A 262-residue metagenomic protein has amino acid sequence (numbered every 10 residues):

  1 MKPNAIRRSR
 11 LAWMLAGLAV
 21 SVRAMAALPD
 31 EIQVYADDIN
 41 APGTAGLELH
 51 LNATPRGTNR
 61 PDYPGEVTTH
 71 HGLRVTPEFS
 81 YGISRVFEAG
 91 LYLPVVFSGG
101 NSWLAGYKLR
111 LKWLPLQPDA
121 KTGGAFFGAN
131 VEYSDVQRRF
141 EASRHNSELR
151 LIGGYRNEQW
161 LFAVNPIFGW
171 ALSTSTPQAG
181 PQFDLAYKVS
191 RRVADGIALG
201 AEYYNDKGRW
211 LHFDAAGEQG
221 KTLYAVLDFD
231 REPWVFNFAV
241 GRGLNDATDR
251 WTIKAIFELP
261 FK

Functional and structural regions predicted by a protein language model:
K2-M14: Bacterial N-terminal signal peptides that target proteins for export
A5-I6, L18, D30: Generic extreme N-terminus detector
A12-L18, G196, A247: Intrinsically disordered, low-complexity segments enriched in polar/charged small residues
A19-A24: N-terminal signal peptide c-region/cleavage motif recognized by signal peptidases
A26-I256, K262: Transmembrane beta-barrel domains of Gram-negative outer membranes and organellar outer membranes
